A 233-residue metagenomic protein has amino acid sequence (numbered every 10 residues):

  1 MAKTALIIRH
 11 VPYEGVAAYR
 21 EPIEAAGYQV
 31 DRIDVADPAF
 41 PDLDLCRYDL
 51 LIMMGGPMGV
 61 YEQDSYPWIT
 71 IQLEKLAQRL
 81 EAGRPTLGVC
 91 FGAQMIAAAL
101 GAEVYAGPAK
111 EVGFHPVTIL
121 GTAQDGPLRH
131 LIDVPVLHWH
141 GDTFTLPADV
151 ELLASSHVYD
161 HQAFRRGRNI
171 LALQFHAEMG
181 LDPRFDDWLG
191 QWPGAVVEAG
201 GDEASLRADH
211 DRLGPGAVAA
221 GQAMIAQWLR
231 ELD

Functional and structural regions predicted by a protein language model:
M1-A82, V197-D233: N-terminal beta1-alpha1 cap of cysteine-dependent amidohydrolase-like domains
A2-K3, I7, L120-D233: Amide-donor transfer/coupling interface in amidating biosynthetic enzymes
E14, M58-G59, A93, T143 (+1 more regions): Glycine-rich nucleotide phosphate-binding loop and flanking beta-alpha elements of Rossmann-like dinucleotide-binding
V16-A18, D42, E62-D64, A97-A99 (+3 more regions): Short glycine-/acidic-enriched loop or helix-start segments at secondary-structure transitions that form or flank
P22-A25, P67-I71, V104-Y105, A154-S155 (+1 more regions): Glycine-rich, phosphate-binding/catalytic loops in enzymes
Q29-D31, E103, P135, E151: Conserved beta-strand segments of alpha/beta enzyme cores
D37-P41, V112-F114, F144-T145, D160-H161: A short acidic, often aromatic-flanked loop/helix-cap motif at beta-alpha or helix-coil junctions that lines enzyme
M53-A123: Cysteine-nucleophile active-site neighborhood
